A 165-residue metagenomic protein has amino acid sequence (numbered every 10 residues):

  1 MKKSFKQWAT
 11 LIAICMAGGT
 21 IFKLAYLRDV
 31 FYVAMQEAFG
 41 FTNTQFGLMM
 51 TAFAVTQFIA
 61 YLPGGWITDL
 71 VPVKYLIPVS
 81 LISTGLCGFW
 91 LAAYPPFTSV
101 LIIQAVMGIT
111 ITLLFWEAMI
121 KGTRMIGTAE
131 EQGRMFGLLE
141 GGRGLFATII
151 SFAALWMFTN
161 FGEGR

Functional and structural regions predicted by a protein language model:
S4-F31: Pair of pore-lining "gating" transmembrane helices in MFS-fold secondary transporters
L27-G40, T123: Membrane-interface helix caps of multi-pass secondary transporters
L48-W66: Central cavity-lining transmembrane alpha-helices of secondary-active solute carriers, predominantly the Major
K74-I77: Primarily marks hydrophobic transmembrane alpha-helices of the MFS/SLC 12-helix fold
I82-P96: C-terminal ends and interior cores of transmembrane alpha-helices in multi-pass membrane transporters/permeases
C87, T98-L114: Hydrophobic core of transmembrane alpha-helices in multi-pass small-molecule transporters, especially MFS/SLC-type
L113-T128: Intracellular juxtamembrane helix-capping segments at the cytosolic ends of symmetry-related transmembrane helices
G133-T159: Glycine-rich segments within core transmembrane alpha-helices of 12-TM secondary carriers
